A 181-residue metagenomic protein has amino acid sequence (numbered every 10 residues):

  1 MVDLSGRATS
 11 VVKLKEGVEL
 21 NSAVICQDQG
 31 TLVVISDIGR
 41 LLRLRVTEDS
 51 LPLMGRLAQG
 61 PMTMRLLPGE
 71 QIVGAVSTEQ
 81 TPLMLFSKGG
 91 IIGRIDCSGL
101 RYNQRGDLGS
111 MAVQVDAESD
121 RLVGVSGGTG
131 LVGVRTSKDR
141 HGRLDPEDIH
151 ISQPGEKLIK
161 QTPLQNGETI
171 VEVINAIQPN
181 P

Functional and structural regions predicted by a protein language model:
M1-P181: Short, structured "edge-of-domain" segments at secondary-structure transitions
